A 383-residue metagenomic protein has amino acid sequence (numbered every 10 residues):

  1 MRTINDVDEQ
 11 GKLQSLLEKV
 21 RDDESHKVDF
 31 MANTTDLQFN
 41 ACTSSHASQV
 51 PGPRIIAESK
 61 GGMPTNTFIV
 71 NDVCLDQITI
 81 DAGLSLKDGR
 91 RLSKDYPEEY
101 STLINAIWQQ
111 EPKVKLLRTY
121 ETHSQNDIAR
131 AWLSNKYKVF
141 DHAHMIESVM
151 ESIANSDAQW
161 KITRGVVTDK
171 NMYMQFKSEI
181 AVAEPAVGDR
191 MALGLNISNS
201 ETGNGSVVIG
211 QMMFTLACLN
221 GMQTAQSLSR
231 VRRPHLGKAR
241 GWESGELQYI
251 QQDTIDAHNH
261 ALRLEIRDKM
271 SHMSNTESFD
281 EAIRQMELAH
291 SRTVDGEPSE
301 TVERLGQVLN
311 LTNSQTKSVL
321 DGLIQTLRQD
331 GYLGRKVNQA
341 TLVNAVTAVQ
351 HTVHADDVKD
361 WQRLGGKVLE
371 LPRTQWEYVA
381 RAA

Functional and structural regions predicted by a protein language model:
M1-E98, R164-T168, E179-A383: Intrinsically disordered, low-complexity regions enriched in serine/threonine
N66, A129-D141, R164: Conserved aromatic-histidine-acidic binding/catalytic patches
L92, Y96-Y100, L117-T122: Extended non-catalytic scaffold regions that mediate assembly and binding in large macromolecular machines
E98-E111: An N-terminal amphipathic alpha-helical segment
Q109-K136: A short, surface-exposed helix-loop junction/capping segment
N135-W160: Amphipathic alpha-helical segments
F140-S148, V167-N171, A192: Short, well-structured alpha-helical interface segments that form or flank functional binding sites
A154-I180: A short acidic/basic microdomain associated with nuclease active sites
